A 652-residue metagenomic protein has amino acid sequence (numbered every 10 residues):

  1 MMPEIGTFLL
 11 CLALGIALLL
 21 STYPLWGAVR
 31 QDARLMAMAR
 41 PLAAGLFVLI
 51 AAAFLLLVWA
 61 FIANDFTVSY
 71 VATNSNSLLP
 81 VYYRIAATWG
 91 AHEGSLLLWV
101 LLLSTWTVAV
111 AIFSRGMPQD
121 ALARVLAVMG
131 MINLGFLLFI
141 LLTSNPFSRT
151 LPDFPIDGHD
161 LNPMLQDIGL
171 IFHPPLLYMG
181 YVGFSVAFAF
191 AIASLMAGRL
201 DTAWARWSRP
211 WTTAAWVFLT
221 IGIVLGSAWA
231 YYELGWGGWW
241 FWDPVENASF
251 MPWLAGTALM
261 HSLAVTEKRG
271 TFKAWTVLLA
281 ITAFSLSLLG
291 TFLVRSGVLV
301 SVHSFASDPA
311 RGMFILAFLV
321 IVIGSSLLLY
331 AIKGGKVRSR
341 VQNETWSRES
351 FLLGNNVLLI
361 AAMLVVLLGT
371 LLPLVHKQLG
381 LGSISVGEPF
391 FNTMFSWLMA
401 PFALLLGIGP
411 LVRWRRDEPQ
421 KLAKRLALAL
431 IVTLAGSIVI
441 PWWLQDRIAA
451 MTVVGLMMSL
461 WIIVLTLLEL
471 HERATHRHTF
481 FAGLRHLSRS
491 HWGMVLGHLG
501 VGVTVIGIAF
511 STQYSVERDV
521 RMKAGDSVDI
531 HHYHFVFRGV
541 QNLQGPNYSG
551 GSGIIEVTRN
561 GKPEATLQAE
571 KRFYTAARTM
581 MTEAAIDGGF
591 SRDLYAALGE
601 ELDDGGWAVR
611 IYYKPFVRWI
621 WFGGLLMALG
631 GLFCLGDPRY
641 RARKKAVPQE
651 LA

Functional and structural regions predicted by a protein language model:
M1-R34, G45, I50-A52, F66-V68 (+6 more regions): Contiguous transmembrane helix-bundle modules in multi-pass membrane proteins
C11-L25, V29-D32, S95-S227, G235: A conserved hydrophobic secondary-structure block that centers on an alpha-helix together with its immediately flanking
R30-A39, F113-V125, A197-S208, E267-W275 (+2 more regions): Membrane-interface helix-boundary motifs at transmembrane edges
A51-L126, L141-L161, I223-E267, G290-M313 (+1 more regions): Membrane-interface helix-loop-helix modules in multi-pass inner-membrane proteins
I85-L101, Q166-Y181, F318-G324, T393-L404: Hydrophobic alpha-helical transmembrane segments
A86-A87, N162-D167, S591-G623: Short, aromatic-rich amphipathic segments at membrane interfaces that lie adjacent to a transmembrane helix or signal
P175, V182-I192, A203-S262, W275 (+8 more regions): Extended, hydrophobic alpha-helical segments in both membrane/secreted and soluble proteins
R518-R610: Soluble non-transmembrane domains of integral membrane proteins
